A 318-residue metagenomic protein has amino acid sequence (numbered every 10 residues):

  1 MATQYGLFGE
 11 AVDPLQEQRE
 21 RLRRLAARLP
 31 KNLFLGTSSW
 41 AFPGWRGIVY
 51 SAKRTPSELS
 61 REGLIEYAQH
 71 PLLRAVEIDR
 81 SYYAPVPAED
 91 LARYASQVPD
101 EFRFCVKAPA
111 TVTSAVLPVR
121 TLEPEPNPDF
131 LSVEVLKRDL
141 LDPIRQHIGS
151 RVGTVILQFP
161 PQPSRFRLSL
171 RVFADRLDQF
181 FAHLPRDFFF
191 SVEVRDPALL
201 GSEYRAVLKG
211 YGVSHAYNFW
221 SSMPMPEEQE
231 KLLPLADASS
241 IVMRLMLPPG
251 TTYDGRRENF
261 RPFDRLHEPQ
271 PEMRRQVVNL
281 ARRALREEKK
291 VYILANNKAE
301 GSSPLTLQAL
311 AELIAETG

Functional and structural regions predicted by a protein language model:
M1-G318: Residues lining hydrophobic/aromatic ligand-binding pockets adjacent to catalytic sites
